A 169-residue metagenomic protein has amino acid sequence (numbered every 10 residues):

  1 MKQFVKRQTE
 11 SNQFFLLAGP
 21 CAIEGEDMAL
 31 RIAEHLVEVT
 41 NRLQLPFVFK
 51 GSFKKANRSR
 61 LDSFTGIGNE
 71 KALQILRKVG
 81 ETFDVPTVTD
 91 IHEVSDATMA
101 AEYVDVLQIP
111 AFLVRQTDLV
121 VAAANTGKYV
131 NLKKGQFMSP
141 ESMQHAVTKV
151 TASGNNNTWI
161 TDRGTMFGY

Functional and structural regions predicted by a protein language model:
M1-I75, E81: Conserved N-terminal beta1-alpha1 strand-loop-helix module at the mouth
E10-Q13, L43-L45, F83-V85, Y103 (+2 more regions): Short coil/turn connectors at secondary-structure junctions
L16-G19, F47-G51, T87-T89, L107-I109 (+2 more regions): Hydrophobic faces of well-ordered beta-strands that scaffold small-molecule active sites in alpha/beta enzyme cores
A22, E93, T165: Short, glycine/acidic-enriched loop or turn micro-motifs at the edges of active sites
L30-V37, L73-R77, A97, V120 (+1 more regions): Generic structural signal for well-ordered alpha-helices, preferentially at hydrophobic/aromatic core positions
V37-T40, G80, A101, A124 (+1 more regions): N-terminal cationic-hydrophobic initiation segments that often serve targeting/anchoring roles
G51-P110, V114-L119: N-terminal active-site wall of soluble small-molecule enzyme domains
K55, S59, L113-Y169: Conserved anion-binding
